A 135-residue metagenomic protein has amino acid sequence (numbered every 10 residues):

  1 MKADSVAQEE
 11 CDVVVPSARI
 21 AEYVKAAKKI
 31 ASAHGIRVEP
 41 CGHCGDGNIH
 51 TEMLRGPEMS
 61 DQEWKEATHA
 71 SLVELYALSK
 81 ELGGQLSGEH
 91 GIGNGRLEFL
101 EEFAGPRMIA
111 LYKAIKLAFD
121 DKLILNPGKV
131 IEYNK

Functional and structural regions predicted by a protein language model:
M1-K135: Conserved glycine-rich FAD pyrophosphate-binding loop
